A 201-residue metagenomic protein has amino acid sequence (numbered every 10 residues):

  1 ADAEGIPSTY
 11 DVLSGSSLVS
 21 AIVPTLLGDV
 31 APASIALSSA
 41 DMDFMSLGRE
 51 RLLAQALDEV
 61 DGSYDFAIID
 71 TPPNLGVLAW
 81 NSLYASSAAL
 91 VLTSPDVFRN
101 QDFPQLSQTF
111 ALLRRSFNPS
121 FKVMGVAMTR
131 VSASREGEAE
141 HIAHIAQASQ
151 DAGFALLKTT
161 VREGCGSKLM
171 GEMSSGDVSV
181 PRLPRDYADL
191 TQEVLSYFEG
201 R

Functional and structural regions predicted by a protein language model:
A1-R201: P-loop NTP-binding core
